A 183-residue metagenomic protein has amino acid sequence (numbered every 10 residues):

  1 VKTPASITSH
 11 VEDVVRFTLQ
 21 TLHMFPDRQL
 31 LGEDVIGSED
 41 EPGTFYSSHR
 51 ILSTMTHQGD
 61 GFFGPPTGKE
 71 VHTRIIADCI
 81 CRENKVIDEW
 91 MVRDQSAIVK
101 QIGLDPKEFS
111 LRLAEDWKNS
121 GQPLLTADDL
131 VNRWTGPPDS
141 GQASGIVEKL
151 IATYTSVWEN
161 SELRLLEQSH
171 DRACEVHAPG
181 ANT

Functional and structural regions predicted by a protein language model:
V1-T183: C-terminal and inter-domain tail/linker signature
